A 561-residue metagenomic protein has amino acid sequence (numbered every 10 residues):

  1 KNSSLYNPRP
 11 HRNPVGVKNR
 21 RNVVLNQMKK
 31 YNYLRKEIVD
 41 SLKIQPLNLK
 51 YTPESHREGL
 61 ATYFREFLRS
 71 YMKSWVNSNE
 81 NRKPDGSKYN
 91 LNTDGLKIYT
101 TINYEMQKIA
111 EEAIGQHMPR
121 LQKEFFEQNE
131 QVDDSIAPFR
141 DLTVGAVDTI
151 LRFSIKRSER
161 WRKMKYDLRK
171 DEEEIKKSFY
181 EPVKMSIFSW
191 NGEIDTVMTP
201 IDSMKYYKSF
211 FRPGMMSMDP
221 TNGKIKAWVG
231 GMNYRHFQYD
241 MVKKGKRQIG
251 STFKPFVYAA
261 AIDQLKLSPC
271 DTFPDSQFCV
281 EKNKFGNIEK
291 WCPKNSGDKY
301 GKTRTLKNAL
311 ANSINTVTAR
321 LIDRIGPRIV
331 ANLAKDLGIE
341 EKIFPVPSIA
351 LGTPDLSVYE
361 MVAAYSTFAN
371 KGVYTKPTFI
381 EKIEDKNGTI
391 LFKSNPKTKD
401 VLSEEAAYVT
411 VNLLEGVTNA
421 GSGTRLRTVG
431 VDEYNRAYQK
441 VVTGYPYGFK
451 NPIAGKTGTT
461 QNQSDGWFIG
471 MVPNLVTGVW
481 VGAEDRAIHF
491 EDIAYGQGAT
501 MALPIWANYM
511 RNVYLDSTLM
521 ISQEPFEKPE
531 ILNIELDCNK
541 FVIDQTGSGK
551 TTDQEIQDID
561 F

Functional and structural regions predicted by a protein language model:
K1-K163, L321, K335, E340-E341 (+2 more regions): Non-catalytic, structured segments within soluble enzyme domains
N2-G16, V24-L25, K29, K50-G59 (+11 more regions): Second-shell loop/turn segments in exported
R12, G16-Q27, G59, Y63 (+17 more regions): Extracytoplasmic/secreted proteins, especially bacterial periplasmic and envelope-associated proteins
V24-R35, M72, V76, H117-F125 (+12 more regions): A generic secondary-structure signal for well-formed alpha-helical elements
T52-F64, L267-V330, Y374, E384-G416: Conserved catalytic neighborhood of penicillin-recognizing serine enzymes
T100, Y104-R120, T149-D219, K224 (+5 more regions): A penicillin-recognizing enzyme superfamily signal
D240, K244-K284, A420, R511: Active-site rim segments in enzyme catalytic domains, especially the processed small/beta chain of N-terminal
N287-K294, R324-A363, G372: Mid-domain, small-residue-enriched loop/turn segments at the edges of structured enzyme/sensor domains
